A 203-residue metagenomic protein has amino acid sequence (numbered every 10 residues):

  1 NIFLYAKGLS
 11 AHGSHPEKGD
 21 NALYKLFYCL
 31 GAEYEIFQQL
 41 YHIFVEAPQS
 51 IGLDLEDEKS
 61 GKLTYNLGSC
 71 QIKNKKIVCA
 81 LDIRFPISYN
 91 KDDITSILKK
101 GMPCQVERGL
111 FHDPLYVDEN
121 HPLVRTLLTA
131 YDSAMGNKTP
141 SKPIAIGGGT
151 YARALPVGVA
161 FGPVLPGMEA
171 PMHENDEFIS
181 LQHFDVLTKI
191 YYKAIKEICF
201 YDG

Functional and structural regions predicted by a protein language model:
N1-D20: Histidine/acidic-residue-rich, glycine-tolerant segments that coordinate divalent metal ions
I2-L4, Y65, C79-L81: Hydrophobic residues positioned within well-ordered beta-strands of beta-sheet architectures
S10, I87, G167: Feature marks short, surface-exposed loop/turn motifs that line or immediately flank catalytic pockets and channel
H12, L26, L81: Divalent metal-coordination and catalytic microenvironments
H15-A22, E33-N66, Q71-N74, R84 (+1 more regions): An extended, acidic, His-containing surface patch that forms the Zn2+-binding/catalytic region of metallohydrolases
E17-N21, Y28-E33, K91-M102: Short amphipathic alpha-helices in soluble, non-transmembrane regions that often serve as interface/regulatory elements
I77-Y89: C-terminal catalytic subdomain
